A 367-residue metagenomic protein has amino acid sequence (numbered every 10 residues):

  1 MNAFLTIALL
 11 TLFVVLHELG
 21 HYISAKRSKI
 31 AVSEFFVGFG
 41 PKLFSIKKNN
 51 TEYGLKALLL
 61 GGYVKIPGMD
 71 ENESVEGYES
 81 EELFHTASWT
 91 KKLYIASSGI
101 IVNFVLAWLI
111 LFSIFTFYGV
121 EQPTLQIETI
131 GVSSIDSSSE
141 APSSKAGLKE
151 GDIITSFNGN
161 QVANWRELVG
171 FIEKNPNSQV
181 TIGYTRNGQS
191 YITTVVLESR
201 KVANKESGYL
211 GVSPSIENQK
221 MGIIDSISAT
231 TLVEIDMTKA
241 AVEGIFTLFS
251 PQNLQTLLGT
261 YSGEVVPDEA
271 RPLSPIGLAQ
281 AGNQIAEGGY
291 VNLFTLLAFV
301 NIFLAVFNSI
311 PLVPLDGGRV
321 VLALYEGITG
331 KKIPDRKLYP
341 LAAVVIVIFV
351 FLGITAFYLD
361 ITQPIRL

Functional and structural regions predicted by a protein language model:
H17, L55, G99, N308 (+2 more regions): Divalent metal-coordination and catalytic microenvironments
K26-W108, P214-S226, L324-G327: Membrane-embedded helix-turn/re-entrant segments that form the catalytic/gating core of multi-pass membrane enzymes
A31, P123, P311-A323: Juxtamembrane/interfacial segments flanking transmembrane helices
E82-L83, A87, G131-S137, R200-L304 (+3 more regions): Functional transmembrane alpha-helices
I110, I114-E150: PDZ/PDZ-like groove recognition
S143-W165, E234: Conserved PDZ fold ligand-binding element
K149, T155-S156, V169-G211: PDZ-domain C-terminal substructure recognizer with occasional recognition of PDZ-binding tails
P340-D360: Final/C-terminal transmembrane alpha-helix of multipass membrane proteins
